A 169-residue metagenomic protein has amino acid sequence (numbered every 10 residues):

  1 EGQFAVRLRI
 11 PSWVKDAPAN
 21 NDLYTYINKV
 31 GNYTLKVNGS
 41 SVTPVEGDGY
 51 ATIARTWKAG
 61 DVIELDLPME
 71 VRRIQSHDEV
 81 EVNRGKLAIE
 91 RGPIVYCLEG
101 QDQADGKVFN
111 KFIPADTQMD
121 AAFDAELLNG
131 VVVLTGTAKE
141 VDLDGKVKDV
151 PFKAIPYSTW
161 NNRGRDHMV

Functional and structural regions predicted by a protein language model:
E1, K15-V37, E46, Y50-K58 (+1 more regions): C-terminal beta-rich recognition modules with glycine/proline-rich loops and embedded aromatic residues
G2-V6: Extended extracellular/luminal ectodomain segments enriched in beta-structured repeat modules
